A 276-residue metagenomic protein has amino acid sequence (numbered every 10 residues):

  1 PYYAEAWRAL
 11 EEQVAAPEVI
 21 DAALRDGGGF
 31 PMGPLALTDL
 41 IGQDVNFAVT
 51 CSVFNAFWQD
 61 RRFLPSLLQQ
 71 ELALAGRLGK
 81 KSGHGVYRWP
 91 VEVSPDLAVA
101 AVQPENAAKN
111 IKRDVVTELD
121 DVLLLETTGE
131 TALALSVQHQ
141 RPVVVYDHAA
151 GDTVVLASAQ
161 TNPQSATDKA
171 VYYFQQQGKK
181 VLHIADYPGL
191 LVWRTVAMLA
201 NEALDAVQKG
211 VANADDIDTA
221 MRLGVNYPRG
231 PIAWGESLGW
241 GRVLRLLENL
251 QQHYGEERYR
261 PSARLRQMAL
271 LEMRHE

Functional and structural regions predicted by a protein language model:
P1, E5-A15: Conserved anion/nucleotide-ligand pocket segment
P17-E276: NAD(P)-dependent Rossmann-like dehydrogenase/reductase catalytic/cofactor-binding core
